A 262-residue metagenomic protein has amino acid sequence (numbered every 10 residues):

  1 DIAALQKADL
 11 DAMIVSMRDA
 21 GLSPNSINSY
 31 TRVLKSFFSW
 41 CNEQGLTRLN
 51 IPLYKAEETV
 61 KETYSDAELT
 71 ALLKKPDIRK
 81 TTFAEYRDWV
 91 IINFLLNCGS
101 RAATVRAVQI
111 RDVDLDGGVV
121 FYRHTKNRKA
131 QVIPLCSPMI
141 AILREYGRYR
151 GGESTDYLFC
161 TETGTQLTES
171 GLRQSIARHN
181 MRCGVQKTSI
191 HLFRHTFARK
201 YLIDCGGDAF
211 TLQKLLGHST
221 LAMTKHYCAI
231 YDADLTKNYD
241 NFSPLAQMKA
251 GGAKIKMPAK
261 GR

Functional and structural regions predicted by a protein language model:
D1-R262: Conserved catalytic core of the tyrosine transesterase superfamily
